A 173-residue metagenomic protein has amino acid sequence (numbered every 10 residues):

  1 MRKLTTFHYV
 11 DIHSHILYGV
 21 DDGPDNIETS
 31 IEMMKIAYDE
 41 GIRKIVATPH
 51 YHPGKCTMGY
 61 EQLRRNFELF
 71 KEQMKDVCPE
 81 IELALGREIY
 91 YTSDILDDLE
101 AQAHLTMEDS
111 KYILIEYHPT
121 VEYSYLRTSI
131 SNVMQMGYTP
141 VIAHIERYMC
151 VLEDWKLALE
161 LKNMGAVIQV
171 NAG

Functional and structural regions predicted by a protein language model:
M1-E80: An N-terminally biased module of ancient metal coordination in phosphate/nucleic-acid-related enzymes
S14, H50-Y51, E88-I89, I145 (+1 more regions): Active-site metal-binding loops of divalent metal-dependent hydrolases
H15-P24, W155-E160, V170-G173: Metallo-beta-lactamase
T57-Q169: Extended substrate/RNA-proximal surfaces in nucleic-acid metabolism proteins
